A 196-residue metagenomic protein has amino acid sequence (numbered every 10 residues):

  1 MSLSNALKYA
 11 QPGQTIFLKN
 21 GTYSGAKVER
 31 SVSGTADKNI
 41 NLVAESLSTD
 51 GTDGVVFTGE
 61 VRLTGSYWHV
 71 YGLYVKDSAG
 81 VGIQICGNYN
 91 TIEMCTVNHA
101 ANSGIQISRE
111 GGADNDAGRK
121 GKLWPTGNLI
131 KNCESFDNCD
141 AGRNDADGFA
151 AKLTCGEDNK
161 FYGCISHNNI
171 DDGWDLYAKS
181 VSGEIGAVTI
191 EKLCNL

Functional and structural regions predicted by a protein language model:
M1, E191-L196: Short, compositionally biased segments
M1-S24: Acidic Gly/Asp/Thr-rich repetitive segments characteristic of extracellular carbohydrate-active and adhesion proteins
Q11-P12, S66, N88: Short glycine/proline-enriched coil/turn segments at helix->beta-strand junctions
F17-A26, R30-G82, C139: Right-handed parallel beta-helix/beta-spiral solenoid domain characteristic of secreted/periplasmic
L18, L42, W68-V70, N90-E93 (+5 more regions): All-beta strand scaffolds that present successive hydrophobic residues in beta-strands
T22, S46, Y74, T96-N98 (+4 more regions): A structural signal for beta-strand register positions
K27-R30, G54-V61, D77-Q84, H99-P125 (+3 more regions): Extracellular beta-strand/beta-solenoid scaffold signature
